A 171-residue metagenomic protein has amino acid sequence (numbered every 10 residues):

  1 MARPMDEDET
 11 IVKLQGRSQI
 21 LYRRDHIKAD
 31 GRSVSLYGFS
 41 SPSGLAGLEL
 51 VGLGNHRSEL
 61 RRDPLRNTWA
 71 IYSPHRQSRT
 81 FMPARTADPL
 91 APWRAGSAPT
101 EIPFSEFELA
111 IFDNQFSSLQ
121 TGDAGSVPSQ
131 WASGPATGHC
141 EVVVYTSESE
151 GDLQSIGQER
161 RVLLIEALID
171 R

Functional and structural regions predicted by a protein language model:
A2-R171: Active-site microenvironments that recognize anionic phosphate/pyrophosphate groups
